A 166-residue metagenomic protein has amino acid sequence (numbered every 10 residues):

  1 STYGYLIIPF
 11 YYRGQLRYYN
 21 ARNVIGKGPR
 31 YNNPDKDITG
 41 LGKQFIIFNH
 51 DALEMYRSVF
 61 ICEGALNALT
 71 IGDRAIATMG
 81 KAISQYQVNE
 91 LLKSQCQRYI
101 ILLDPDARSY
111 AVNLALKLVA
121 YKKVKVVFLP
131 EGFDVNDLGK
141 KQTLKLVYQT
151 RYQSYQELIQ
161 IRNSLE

Functional and structural regions predicted by a protein language model:
S1-Q97: Phosphate-handling DNA/RNA-contact segment within nucleic-acid enzymes
P29, Y56-V59, N67-E166: TOPRIM fold recognition
